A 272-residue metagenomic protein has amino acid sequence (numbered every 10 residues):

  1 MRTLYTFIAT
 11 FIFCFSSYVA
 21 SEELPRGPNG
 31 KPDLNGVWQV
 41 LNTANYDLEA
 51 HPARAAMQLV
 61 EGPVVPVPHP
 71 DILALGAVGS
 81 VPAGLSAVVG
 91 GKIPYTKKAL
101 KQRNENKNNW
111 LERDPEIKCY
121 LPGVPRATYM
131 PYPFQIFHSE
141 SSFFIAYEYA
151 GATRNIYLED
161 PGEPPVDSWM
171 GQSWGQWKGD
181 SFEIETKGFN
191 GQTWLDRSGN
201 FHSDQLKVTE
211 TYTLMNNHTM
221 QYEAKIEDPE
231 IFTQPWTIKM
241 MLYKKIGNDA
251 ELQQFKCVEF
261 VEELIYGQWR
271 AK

Functional and structural regions predicted by a protein language model:
M1-Y5: Positively charged n-region of N-terminal signal peptides that target proteins for export
T6-S17: Bacterial N-terminal signal peptides
A20-K272: PEST-like low-complexity, intrinsically disordered acidic/proline/serine-rich tracts that flank trafficking/processing
